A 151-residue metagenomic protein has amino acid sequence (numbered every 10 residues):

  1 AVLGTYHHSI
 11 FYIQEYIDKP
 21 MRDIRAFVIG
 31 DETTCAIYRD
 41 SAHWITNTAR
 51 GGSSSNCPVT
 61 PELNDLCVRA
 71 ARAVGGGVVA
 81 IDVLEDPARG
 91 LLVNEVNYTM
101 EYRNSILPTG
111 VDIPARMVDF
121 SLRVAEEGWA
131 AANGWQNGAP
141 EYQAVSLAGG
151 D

Functional and structural regions predicted by a protein language model:
A1-V74: Phosphate-binding site of ATP-dependent enzymes
Q14-E15, G76-A88: A short glycine-rich, hydrophobically flanked beta-strand micro-motif that places a catalytic Asp/Glu for divalent metal
Y16-I17, F27, D82-L84, N97: Anionic group-transfer/hydrolysis microenvironments
G30, G52-S54, V83, G110-I113: Short, charged/polar low-complexity linear motifs in solvent-exposed/disordered segments
T34-C35, V79, L92-N94: Protein kinase-like catalytic core scaffold
R72, E85-D151: C-terminal active-site "lid" helix and adjoining low-complexity regulatory extension at the edge of ATP-using catalytic
